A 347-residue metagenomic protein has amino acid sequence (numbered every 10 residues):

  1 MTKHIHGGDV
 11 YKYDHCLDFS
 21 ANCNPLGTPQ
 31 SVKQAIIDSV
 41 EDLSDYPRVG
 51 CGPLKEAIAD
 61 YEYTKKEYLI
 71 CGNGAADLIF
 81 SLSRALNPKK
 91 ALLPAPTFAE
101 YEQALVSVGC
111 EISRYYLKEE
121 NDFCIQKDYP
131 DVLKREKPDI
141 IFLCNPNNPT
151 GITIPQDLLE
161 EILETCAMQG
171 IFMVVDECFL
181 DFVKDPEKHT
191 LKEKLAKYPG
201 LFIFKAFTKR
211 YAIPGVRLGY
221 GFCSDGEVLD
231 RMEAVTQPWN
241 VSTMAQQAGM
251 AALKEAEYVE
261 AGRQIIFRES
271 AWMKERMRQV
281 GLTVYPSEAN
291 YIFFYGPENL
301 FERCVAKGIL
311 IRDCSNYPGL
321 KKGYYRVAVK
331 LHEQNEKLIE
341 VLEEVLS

Functional and structural regions predicted by a protein language model:
M1-D45, K137, I171: N-terminal "arm"/small-domain region of PLP-dependent enzymes with the aminotransferase-like
G27-V32, G50, G200-Y285: PLP-dependent aminotransferase class I/II
P47, A59-S81, P94: Short loop-beta-helix segment that forms the pyridoxal 5′-phosphate
R84-L143: PLP-dependent aminotransferase-like
V108, E136, M168-Q169, Y198 (+2 more regions): Helix C-cap/helix->beta junction micro-motif
E119-V183: Active-site phosphate-binding strand-loop segment of PLP-dependent enzymes
D157, A306-K307, N316-S347: PLP-dependent enzyme catalytic core of the Aspartate aminotransferase-like
F267, M277-G308: Conserved PLP-binding catalytic core of the aspartate aminotransferase-like
